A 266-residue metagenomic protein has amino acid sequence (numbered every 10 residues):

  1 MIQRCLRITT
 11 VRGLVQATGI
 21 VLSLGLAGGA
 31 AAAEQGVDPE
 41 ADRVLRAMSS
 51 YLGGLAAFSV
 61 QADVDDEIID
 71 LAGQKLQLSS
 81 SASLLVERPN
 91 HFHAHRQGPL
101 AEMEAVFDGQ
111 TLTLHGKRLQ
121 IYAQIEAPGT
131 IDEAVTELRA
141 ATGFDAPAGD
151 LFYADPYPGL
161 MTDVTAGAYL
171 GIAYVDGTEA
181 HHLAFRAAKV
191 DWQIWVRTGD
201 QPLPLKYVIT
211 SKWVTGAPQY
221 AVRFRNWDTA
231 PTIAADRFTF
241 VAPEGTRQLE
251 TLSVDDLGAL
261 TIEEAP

Functional and structural regions predicted by a protein language model:
M1-V11: N-terminal secretory signal peptides that target proteins for export/translocation
V15-A27: Bacterial N-terminal signal peptides
G28-A33: Sec/Tat signal peptide C-region and signal peptidase I cleavage site
E34-V44, H115-A180, F185, A242-E244 (+1 more regions): Flexible, processing/modification-adjacent segments and terminal tails in exported/periplasmic/extracellular proteins
G36-I121: N-terminal mature ectodomain segment of secretory-pathway/periplasmic proteins
G36-P39, D63, T113, A123 (+1 more regions): Gly/Pro-enriched, hydrophobic low-complexity segments that function as extracytoplasmic propeptides/linkers
L71, M103-F107, G116-K117, Q124-A127 (+4 more regions): A short, polar/proline- and glycine-enriched secondary-structure boundary/capping micro-motif
Q248-P266: Hydrophilic extracytoplasmic domains
